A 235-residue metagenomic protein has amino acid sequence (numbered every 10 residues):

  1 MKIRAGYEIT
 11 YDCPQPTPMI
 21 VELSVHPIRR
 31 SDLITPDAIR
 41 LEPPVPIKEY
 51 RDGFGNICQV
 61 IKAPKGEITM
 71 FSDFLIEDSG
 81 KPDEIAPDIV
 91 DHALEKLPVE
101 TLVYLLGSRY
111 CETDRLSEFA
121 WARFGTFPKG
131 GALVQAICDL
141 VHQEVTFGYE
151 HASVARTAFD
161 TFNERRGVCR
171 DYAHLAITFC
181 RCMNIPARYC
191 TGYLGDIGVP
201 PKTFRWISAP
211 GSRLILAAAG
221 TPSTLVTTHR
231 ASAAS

Functional and structural regions predicted by a protein language model:
M1-I89: Intrinsically disordered, low-complexity N-terminal segments that are enriched in acidic
C13, I76-G80, A86-P87, E95-G167 (+2 more regions): Secondary-structure boundary elements
V21, L41-P43, K62-A63, D78 (+5 more regions): Generic structural "secondary-structure junction" signal
P44-I47, L94-L97, R230-S235: Short, surface-exposed linear segments at secondary-structure transitions and domain or protein termini
V45, N56, H92, E100 (+2 more regions): Residue-level signal for pocket-adjacent positions within structured domains
G66, D73, F127, P201-T203: Glycine-centered loop/turn motifs
D139, D171-S235: Hydrophobic/aromatic-rich core segments of domains that either
